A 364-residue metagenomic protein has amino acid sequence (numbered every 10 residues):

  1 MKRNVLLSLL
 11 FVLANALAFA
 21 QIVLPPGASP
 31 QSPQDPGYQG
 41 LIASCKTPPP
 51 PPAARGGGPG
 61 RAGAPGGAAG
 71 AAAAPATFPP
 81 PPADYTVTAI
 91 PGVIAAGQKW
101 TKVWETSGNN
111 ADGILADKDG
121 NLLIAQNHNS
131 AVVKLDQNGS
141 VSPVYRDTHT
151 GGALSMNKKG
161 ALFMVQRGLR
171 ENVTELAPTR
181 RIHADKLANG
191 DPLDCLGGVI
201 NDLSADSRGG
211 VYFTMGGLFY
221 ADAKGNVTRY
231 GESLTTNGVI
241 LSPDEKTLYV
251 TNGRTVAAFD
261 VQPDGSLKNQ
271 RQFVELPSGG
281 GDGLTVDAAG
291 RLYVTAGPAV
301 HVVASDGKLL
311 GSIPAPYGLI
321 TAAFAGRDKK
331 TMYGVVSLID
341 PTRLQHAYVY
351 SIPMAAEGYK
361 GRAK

Functional and structural regions predicted by a protein language model:
M1-N4, A322: Positively charged n-region of N-terminal signal peptides that target proteins for export
L6-L7, S130: Short amphipathic alpha-helical "recognition" segments used for binding
L7-A18: Bacterial N-terminal signal peptides
Q21-K364: Sequence-structural signature of mature extracellular/luminal beta-sheet repeat domains, prominently beta-propellers
